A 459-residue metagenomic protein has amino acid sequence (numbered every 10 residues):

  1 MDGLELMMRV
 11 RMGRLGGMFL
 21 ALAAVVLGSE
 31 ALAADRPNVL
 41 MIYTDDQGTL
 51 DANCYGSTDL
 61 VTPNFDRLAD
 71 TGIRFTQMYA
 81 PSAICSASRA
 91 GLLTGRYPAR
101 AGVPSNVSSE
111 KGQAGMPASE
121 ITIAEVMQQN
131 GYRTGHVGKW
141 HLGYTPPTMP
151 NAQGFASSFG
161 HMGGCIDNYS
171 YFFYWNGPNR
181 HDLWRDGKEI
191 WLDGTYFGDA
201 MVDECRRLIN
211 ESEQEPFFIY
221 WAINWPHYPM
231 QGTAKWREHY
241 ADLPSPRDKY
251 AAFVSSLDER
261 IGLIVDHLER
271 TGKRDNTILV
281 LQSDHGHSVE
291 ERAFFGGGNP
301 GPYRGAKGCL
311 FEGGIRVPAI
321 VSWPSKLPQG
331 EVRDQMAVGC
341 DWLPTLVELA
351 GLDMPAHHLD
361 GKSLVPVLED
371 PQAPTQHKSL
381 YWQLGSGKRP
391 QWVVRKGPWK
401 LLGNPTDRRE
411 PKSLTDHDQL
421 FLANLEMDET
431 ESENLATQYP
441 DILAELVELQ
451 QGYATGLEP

Functional and structural regions predicted by a protein language model:
D2-F19: Bacterial N-terminal signal peptides that target proteins for export
A24-L27, A31-F421, M427-E458: Formylglycine-dependent sulfatase
